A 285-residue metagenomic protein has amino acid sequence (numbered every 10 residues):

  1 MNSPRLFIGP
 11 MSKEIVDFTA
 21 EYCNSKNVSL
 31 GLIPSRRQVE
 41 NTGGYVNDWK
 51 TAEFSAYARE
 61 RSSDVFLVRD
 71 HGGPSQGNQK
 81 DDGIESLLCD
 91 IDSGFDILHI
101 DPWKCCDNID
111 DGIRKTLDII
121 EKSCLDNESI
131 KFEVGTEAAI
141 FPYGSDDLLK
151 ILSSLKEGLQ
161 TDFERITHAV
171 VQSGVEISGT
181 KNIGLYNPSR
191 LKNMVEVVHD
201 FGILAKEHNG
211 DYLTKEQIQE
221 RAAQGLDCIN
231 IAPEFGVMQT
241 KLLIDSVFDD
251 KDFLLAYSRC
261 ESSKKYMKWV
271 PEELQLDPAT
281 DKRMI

Functional and structural regions predicted by a protein language model:
N2-E14, S63-I84, F141-D146, L204-H208: Active-site mouth loops of central-metabolism enzymes
S3-F7, N27-I33, D64-V68, D96-H99 (+4 more regions): Structural preference for beta-strand elements that scaffold enzyme active sites
G9-K13, S35-V39, D70-P74, D101-C105 (+4 more regions): Active-site beta-loop-alpha junctions enriched in small/polar residues
D17, N47-T51, K104-S123, N127-I130 (+3 more regions): Active-site-adjacent beta->alpha loops and helix N-cap segments on the catalytic face of soluble alpha/beta enzymes
T19, D70, V134, R221: Conserved, mostly hydrophobic/aromatic
Q38-D126, A138: Active-site beta->alpha loop and helix N-cap motifs at the rims of alpha/beta catalytic domains
G77-C89, P142-I151, Y212-Q224: Catalytic cores of alpha/beta
A205-Y212, E216-I285: Flexible, acidic glycine-rich loops studded with aromatic residues
